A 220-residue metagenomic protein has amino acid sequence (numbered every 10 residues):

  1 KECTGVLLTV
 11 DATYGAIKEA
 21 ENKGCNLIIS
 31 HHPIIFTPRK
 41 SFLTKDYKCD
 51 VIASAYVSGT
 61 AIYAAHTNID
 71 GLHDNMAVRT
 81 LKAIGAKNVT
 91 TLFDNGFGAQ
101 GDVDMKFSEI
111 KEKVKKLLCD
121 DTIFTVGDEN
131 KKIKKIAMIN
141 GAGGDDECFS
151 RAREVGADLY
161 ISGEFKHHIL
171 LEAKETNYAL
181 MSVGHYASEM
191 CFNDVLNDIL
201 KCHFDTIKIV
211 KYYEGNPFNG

Functional and structural regions predicted by a protein language model:
K1-G220: Active-site catalytic microenvironments in core metabolic enzymes, especially phosphate/sugar-handling
